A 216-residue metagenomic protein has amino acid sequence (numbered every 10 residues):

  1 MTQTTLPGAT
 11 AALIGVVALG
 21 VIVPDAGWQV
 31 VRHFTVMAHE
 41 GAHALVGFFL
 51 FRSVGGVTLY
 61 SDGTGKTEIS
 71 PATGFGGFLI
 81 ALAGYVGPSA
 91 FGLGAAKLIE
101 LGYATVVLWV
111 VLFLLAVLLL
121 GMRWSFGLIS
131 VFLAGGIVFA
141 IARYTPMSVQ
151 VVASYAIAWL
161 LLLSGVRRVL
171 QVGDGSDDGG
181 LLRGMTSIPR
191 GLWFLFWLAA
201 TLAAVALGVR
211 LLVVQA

Functional and structural regions predicted by a protein language model:
M1-R32: Hydrophobic, membrane-interfacing alpha helices
T2-I14, V57, T64-Q215: Metalloprotease/metallohydrolase-associated module, dominated by Zn2+-dependent proteases
I22-V23, F49, L98, G121: Helix-loop junctions at the membrane-solvent interface of multi-pass transporters, primarily the C-terminal
P24-G77: Small-residue-rich helix-interface/hinge motifs
Q29, H33, M37, F48 (+5 more regions): Transmembrane helix-loop junctions in multipass membrane proteins, especially transporters and channels
